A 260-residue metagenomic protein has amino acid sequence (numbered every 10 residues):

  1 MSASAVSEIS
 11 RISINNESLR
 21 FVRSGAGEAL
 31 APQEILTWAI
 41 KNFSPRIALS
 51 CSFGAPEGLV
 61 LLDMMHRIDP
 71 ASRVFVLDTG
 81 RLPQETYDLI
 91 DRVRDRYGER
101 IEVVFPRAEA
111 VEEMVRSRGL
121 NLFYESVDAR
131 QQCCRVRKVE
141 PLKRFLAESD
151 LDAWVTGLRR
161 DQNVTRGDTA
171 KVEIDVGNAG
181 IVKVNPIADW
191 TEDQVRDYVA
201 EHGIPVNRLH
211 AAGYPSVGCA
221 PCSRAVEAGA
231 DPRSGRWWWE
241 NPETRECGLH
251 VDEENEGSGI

Functional and structural regions predicted by a protein language model:
S2-I260: Nucleotide-activated chemistry modules centered on ATP-dependent adenylation/adenylyltransferase
